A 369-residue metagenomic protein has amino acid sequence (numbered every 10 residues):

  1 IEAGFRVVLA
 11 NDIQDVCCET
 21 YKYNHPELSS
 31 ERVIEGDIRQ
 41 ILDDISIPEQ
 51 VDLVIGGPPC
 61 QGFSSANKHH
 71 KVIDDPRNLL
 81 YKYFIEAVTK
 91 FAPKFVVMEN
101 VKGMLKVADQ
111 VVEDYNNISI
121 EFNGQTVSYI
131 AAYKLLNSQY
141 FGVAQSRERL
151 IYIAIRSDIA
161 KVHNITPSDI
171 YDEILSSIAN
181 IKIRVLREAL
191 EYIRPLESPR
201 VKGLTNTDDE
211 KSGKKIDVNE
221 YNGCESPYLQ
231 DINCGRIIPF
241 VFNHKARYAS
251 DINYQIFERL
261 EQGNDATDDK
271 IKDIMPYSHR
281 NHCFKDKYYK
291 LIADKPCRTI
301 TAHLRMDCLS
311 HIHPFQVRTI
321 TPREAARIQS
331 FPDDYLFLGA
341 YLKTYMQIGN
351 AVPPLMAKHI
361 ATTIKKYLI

Functional and structural regions predicted by a protein language model:
I1-A3: Conserved SAM-binding loop of SAM-dependent methyltransferases across substrates and taxa, primarily the Class I
V7-V8: Short beta-strand element of Class I
N11-I13, E99-N100: Conserved acidic E/D residue at the C-terminus of a beta-strand in Rossmann-like folds
Q14, I34-Q40, L135-Q139: Conserved acidic residues
D15-E19: Short alpha-helix immediately C-terminal to the canonical SAM-binding loop
Y23-Q40, E49-G56: Short, structured active-site "lid" loops
D44-V51, Q61, S65-S278: Class I S-adenosyl-L-methionine
K211-I369: C-terminal target-recognition/interaction regions appended to catalytic cores
